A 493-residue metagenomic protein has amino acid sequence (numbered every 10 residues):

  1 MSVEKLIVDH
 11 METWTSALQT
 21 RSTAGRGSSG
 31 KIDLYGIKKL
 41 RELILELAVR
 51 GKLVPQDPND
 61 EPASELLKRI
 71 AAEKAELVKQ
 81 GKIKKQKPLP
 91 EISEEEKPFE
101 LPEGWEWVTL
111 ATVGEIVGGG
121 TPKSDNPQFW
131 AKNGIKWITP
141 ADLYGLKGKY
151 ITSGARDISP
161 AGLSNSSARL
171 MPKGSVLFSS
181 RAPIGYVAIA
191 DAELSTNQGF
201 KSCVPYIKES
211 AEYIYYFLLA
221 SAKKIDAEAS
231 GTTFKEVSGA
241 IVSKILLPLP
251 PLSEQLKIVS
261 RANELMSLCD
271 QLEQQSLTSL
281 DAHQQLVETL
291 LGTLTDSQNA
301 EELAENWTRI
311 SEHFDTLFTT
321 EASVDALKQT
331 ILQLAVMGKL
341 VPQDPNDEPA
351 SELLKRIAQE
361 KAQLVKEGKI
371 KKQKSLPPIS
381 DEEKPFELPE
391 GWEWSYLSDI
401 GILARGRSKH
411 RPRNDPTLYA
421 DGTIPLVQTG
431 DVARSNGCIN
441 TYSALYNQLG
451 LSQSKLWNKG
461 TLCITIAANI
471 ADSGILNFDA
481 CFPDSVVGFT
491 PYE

Functional and structural regions predicted by a protein language model:
M1-D9, I32-L34, L47-A48, F99-V108 (+9 more regions): Proline-centric
S2, H10, A17, S22-L34 (+6 more regions): Non-catalytic DNA-recognition/assembly elements of restriction-modification systems
L53-V54, I83, V242, L340-V341 (+1 more regions): Conserved hydrophobic residue
E61-E65, E348-E352: Terminal amphipathic helices with adjacent charged low-complexity linkers/tails
E91-E96, A111-P127, A141-K173, D191 (+5 more regions): Sequence-specific dsDNA recognition surfaces
F178-S179, T465: A generic structural signal for residues embedded in beta-strands
S180-P183, L194-K201, G231-L249, A420 (+2 more regions): A short glycine-rich beta-alpha junction/loop motif
G185-A190, A471-L476: Short, Lys/Arg- and Gly-enriched loop/turn segments at beta-strand edges
